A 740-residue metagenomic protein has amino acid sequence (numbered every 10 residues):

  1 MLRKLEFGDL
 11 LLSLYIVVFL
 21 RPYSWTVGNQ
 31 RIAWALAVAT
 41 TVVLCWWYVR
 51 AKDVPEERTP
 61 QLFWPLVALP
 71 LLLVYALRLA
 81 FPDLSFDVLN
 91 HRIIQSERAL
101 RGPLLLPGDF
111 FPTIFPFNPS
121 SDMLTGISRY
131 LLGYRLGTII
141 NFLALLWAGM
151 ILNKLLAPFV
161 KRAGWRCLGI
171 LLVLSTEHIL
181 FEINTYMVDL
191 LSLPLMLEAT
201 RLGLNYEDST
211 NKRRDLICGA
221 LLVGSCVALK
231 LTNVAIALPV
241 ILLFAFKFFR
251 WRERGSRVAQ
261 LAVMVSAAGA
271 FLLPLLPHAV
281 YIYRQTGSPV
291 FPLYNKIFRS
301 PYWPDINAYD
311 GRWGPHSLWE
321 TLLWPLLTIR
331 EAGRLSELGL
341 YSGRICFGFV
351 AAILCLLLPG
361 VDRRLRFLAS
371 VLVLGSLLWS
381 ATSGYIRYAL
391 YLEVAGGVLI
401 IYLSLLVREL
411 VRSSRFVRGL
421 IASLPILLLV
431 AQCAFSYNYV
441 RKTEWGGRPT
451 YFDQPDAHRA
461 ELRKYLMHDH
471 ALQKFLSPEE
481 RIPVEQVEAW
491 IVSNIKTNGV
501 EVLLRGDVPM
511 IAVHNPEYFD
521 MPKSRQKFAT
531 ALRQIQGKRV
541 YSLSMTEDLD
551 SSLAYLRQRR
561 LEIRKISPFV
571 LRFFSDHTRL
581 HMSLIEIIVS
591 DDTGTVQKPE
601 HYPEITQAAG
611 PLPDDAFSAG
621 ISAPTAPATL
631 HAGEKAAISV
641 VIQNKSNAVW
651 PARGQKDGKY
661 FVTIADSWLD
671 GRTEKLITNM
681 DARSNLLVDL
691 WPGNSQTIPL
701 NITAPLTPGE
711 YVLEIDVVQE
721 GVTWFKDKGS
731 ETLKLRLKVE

Functional and structural regions predicted by a protein language model:
M1-Q61: Membrane-embedded, hydrophobic transmembrane alpha-helices
K4-F7, R135-L136, L152-E177, L193-P194 (+1 more regions): Transmembrane-helix signature of polytopic, membrane-embedded enzymes that assemble or transfer cell-envelope glycans
F81-Q95, R101-L124, L131-L136, Q285-L293 (+1 more regions): Extracytoplasmic catalytic/substrate-binding loops of multi-pass membrane glycan-assembly enzymes
R92, E97, D189-L195, C226-L231 (+2 more regions): Hydrophobic/aromatic-rich transmembrane helices and adjacent perimembrane loops
R92, L428-Y518: Membrane-embedded, lumen/periplasm-facing catalytic core of multi-pass transferases that use lipid-linked donors
L145-L156, W324-R363: Hydrophobic, aromatic-rich transmembrane alpha-helices and their immediate juxtamembrane boundary segments
R214-L222, A237-F244, M264-L272, V398-P455: Signature aromatic-anchored transmembrane alpha helix within multi-pass, membrane-resident enzymes that catalyze glycan
F246, L261-R330: Membrane-lumen/periplasm interface segments of specific transmembrane helices in polyprenyl phosphate-linked
